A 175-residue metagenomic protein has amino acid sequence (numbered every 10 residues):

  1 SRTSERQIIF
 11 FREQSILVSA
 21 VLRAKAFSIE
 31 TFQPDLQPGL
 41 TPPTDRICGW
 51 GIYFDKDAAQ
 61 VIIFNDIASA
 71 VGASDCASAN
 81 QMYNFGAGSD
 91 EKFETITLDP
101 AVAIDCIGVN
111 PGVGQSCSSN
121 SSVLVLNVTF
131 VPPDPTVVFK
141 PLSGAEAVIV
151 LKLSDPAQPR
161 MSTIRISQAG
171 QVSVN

Functional and structural regions predicted by a protein language model:
S1-A26, E30-N175: N-terminal helix-rich module
